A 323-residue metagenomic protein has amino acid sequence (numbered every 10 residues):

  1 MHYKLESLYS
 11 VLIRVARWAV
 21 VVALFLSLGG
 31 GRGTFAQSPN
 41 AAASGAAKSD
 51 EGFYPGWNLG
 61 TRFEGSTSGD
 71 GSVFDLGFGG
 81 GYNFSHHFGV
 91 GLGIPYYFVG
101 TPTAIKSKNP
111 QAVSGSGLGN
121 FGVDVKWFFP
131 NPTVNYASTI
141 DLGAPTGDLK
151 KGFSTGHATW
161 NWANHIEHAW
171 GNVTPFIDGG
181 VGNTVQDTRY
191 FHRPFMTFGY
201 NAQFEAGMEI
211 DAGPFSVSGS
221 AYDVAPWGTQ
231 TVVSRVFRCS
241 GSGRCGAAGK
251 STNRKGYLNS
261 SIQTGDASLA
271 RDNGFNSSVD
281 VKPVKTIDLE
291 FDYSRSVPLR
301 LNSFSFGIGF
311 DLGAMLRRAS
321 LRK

Functional and structural regions predicted by a protein language model:
G31-D70, K126, D266, M315-K323: Outer-membrane beta-barrel biogenesis signature
T61, F78-Y82, L92, V123-W127 (+7 more regions): Residues on the lipid-exposed face of transmembrane beta-strands in outer-membrane beta-barrel proteins
T61-T67, F74, I94-G100, F129 (+7 more regions): Transmembrane beta-strands of outer-membrane beta-barrel pores
F63-S66, S107-A112, G147-G152, R189-F195 (+2 more regions): Extracellular loop and loop/strand-boundary signature of outer-membrane beta-barrel proteins
S72-L76, S116-F121, S154-W160, V185 (+3 more regions): Residues that define the transmembrane beta-barrel architecture of outer-membrane proteins
H87-L92, P132-Y136, N172-I177, P214-S218 (+2 more regions): Repeated loop/turn-to-beta-strand initiation elements of outer-membrane beta-barrel proteins
P102-Q111, F198, A202-K323: Outer membrane beta-barrel transmembrane domains
G115-D148, W160-N164, H168-W170, T174-P175 (+1 more regions): Gram-negative (and chloroplast) outer-membrane scaffold detector with strong preference for beta-barrel transmembrane
